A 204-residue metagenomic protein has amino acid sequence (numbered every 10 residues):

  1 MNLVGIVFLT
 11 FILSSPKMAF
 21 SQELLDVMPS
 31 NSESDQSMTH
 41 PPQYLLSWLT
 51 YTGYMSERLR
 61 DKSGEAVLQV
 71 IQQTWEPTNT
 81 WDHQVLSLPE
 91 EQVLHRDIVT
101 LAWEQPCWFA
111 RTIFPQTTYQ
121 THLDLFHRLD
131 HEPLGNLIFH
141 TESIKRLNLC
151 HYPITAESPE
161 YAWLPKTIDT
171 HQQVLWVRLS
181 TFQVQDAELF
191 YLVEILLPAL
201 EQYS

Functional and structural regions predicted by a protein language model:
M1-N2: N-terminal hydrophobic targeting signals that begin at the initiator methionine
G5-S14: Bacterial N-terminal signal peptides
A19-S204: Composition-driven recognition of glycine/serine/threonine/acidic- and proline-rich low-complexity segments and repeats
